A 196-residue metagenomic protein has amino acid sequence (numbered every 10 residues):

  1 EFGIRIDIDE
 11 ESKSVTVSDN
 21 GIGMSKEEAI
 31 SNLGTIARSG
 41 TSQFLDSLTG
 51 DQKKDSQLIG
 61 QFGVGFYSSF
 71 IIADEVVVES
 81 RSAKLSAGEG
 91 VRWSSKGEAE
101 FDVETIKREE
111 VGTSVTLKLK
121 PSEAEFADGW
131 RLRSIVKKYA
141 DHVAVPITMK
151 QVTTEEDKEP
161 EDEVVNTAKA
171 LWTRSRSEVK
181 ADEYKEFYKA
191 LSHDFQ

Functional and structural regions predicted by a protein language model:
E1-A127, S134, D141: GHKL (Bergerat-fold) ATPase N-terminal catalytic module, capturing the glycine-rich phosphate-binding loop and acidic
L58, V76-E100, K120-E123, W130-Q196: GHKL/Bergerat-fold ATPase module in large chromosome/replication-associated machines
